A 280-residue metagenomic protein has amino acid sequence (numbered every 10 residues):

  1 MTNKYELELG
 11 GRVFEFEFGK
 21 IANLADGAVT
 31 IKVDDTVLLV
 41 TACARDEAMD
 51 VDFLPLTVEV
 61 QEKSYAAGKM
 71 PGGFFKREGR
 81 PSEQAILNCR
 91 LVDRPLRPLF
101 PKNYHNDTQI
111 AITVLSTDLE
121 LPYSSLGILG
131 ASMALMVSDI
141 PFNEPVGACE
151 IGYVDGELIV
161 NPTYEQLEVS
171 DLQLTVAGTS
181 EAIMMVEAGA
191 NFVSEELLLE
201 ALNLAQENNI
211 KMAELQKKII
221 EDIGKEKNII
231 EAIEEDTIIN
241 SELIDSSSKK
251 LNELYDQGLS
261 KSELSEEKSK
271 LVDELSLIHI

Functional and structural regions predicted by a protein language model:
M1-L24, A28-V29: Short, Gly/Pro- and small/polar-rich lid/capping loops
E8-G10, D34, Q61, V154: Short strand-coil-strand connectors
G19, A25-V29, Q109, E144-A148 (+1 more regions): Gly/Lys-enriched N-terminal cap/neck module of very large, oligomeric protein machines
D26-Q109, V114-L121, E187: Glycine-rich, flexible beta-strand/loop modules in the N-terminal catalytic cores of phosphate-handling
P71, F75-R77, L87, L91-V92 (+3 more regions): Small-residue-enriched alpha-helical segments and adjacent helix-cap loops that form tight helix-helix packing
D139-Y255: Mobile "lid/hinge" segments at catalytic clefts and subdomain interfaces of large enzymes
I278-I280: Conserved small/polar residues in nucleotide/adenosyl-binding loops
